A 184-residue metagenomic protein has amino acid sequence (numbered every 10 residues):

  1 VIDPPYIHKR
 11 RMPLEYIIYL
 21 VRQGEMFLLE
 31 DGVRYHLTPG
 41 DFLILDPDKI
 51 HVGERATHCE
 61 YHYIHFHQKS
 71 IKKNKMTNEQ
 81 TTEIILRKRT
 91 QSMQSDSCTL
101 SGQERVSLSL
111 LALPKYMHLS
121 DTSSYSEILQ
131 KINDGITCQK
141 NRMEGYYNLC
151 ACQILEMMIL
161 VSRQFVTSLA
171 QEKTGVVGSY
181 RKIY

Functional and structural regions predicted by a protein language model:
V1-P13: Conserved short histidine dyad/triad with adjacent acidic residue
R11-L28: Short, conserved beta-strand element in jelly-roll/cupin
L29-V33, N74: Short strand-coil-strand connectors
G32-D46: Short acidic-glycine-tyrosine-enriched beta hairpin
I50-T137, R163: A hydrophobic/aromatic-rich effector-binding and dimerization subdomain of bacterial HTH-type transcriptional regulators
L113-Y125, Q139-Y184: Short, Lys/Arg-enriched, Trp-marked, Pro/Gly-tolerant hinge/linker segments that flank
